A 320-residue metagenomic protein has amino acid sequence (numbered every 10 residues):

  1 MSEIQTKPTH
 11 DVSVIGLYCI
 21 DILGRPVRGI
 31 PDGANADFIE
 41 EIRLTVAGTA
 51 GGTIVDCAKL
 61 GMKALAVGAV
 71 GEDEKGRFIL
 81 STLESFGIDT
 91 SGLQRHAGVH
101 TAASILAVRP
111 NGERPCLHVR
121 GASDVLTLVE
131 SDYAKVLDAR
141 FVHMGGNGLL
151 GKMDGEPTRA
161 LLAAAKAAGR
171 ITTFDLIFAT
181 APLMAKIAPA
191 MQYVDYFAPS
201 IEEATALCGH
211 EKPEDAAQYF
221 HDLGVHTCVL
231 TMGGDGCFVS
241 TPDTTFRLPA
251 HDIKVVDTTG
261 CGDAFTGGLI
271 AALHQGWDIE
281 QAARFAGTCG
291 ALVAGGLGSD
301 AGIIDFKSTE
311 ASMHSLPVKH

Functional and structural regions predicted by a protein language model:
M1-A69, E74-S85, V255-V256: Glycine-rich phosphate/adenosyl-contacting loop at the front of the ribokinase-like
S2-S13, F38, A164, A181 (+1 more regions): Conserved phosphate-binding/catalytic region of the ribokinase-like
K7, Y133-L137, M191: A short, aliphatic-rich alpha-helical micro-motif
A64, T90, T172-T173: Hydrophobic beta-strand scaffold residues
T82-V99: A glycine-rich helix N-cap at a beta->alpha junction
R95, L106-K152: Conserved phosphate-binding/catalytic loop of the ribokinase/pfkB sugar-kinase fold
F141-Q218, D235-C237: Conserved beta-alpha-beta core of the PfkB/ribokinase-like small-molecule kinase fold
